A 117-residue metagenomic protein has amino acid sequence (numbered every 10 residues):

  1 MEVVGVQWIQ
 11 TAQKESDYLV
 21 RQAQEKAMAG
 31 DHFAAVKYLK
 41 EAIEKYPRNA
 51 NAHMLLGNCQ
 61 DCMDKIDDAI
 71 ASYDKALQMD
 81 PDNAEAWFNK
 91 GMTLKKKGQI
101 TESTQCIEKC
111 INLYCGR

Functional and structural regions predicted by a protein language model:
Q10, I43-E44, D74-Q78, I111-N112: Conserved structural position within tetratricopeptide repeats
Q13-K45: Alpha-helical segment of the N-proximal tetratricopeptide repeat
S16, A50-N51, A84-E85: Helix-start (N-cap) detector for alpha-helical repeat units in TPR-like alpha-solenoids, especially tetratricopeptide
